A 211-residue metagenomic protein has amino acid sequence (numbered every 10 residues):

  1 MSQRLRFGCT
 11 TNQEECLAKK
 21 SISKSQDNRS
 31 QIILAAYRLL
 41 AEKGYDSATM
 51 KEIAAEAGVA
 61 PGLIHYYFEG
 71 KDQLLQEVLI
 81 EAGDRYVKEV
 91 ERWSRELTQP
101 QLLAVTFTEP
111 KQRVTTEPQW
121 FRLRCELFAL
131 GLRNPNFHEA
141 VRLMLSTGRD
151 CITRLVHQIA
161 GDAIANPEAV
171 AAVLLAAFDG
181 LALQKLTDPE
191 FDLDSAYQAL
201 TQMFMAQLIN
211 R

Functional and structural regions predicted by a protein language model:
M1-K19, R149-H157, A177, T187-R211: C-terminal peripheral helix-coil segments that are non-catalytic and often amphipathic
S2-I22, R38, S47-T49, A57 (+1 more regions): Short glycine/proline-centered loop/turn elements that form peptide/ligand docking sites
Q31, A35-Q73, E77: Helix-turn-helix
F68, Q112, E126-R133: Short helix-capping/turn signature of helix-turn-helix
E77, E91-Q119, V170-L174, Y197: Hydrophobic alpha-helical connector segments
I80-R85: Short, basic, alpha-helical segments at the C-terminal edge of helix-turn-helix-like DNA-binding modules
E91, T116-C125, P135-A160, A169-A172 (+1 more regions): Amphipathic alpha-helical packing segments from all-alpha helical-bundle domains
